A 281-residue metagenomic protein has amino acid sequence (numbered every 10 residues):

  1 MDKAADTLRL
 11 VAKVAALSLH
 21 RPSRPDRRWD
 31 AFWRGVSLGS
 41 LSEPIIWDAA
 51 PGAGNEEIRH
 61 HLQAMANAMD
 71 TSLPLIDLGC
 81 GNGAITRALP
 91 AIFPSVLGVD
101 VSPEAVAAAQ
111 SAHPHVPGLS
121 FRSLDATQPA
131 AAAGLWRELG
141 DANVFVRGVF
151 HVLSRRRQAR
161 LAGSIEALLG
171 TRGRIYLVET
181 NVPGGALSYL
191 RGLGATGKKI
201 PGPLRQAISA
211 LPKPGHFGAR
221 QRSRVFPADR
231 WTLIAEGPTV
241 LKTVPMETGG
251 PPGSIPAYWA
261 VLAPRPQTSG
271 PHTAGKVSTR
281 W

Functional and structural regions predicted by a protein language model:
M1-R137, R155-A159, S164, R174-W281: Class I (Rossmann-like) S-adenosyl-L-methionine-dependent methyltransferase catalytic domain, capturing the SAM-binding
F145: A conserved beta-strand element that flanks and buttresses the S-adenosyl-L-methionine
V149: Hydrophobic adenine-recognition pocket in adenosine-nucleotide-binding enzymes
L153-S154, L169-G170: Helix-to-beta-strand junctions that scaffold the AdoMet/dcAdoMet cofactor pocket in Class I SAM-dependent enzymes
